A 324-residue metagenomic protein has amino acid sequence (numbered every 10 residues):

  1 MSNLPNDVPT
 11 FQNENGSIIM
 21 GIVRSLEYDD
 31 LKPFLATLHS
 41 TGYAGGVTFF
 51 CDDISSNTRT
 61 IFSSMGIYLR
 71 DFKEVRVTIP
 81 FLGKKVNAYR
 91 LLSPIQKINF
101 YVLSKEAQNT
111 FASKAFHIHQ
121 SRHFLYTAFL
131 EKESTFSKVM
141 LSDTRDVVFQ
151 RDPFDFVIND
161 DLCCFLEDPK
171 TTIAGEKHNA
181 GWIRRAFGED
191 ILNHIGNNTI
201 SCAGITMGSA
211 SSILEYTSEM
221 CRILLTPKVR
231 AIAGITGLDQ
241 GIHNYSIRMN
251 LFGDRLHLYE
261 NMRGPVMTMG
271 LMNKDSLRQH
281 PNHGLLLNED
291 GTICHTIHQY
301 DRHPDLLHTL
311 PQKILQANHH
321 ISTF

Functional and structural regions predicted by a protein language model:
M1-S121, L125-F136, S211, T323: N-terminal anchoring/stem segment of glycosyltransferases
C51-N57, Q150-D152, R302: Short, polar loop motifs at secondary-structure junctions
S56, V75-K84, T171-T172, R263-T268 (+1 more regions): A short acidic, often aromatic-flanked loop/helix-cap motif at beta-alpha or helix-coil junctions that lines enzyme
L82-S93, K177-W182, M272-Q279, Q312-K313: Short, surface-exposed amphipathic charged segments that create phosphate/polyanion-binding patches used for binding
H119, H123, D146, T236-G241: Conserved glycosyltransferase catalytic-site signature
H123-E176, M207: GT-A fold catalytic core of metal-dependent nucleotide-sugar glycosyltransferases, centered on the diacidic
A180-N197: Short, flexible, basic/aromatic active-site loop/helix in glycosyltransferases
I195-H308: Catalytic core and acceptor-binding pocket of nucleotide-sugar-dependent glycosyltransferases
